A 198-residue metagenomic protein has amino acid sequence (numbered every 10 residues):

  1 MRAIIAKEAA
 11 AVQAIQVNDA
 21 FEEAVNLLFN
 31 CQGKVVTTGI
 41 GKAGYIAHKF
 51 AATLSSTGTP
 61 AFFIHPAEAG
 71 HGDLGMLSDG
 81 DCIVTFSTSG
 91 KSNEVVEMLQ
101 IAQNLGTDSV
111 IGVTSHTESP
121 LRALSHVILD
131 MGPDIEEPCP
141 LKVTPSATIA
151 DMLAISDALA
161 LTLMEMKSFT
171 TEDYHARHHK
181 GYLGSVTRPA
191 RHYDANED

Functional and structural regions predicted by a protein language model:
M1, E197-D198: Short, Lys/Arg-enriched, disordered terminal segments
M1-N30: An N-terminal, well-structured beta->alpha segment
I4, Q16, K42, A147 (+2 more regions): Catalytic cores of large soluble enzymes that bind and process phosphate-bearing ligands
A9-V12, Q16, Q32, G58 (+2 more regions): Structural signal for hydrophobic packing residues in well-ordered secondary-structure cores of soluble enzyme domains
G33-I40, G44-L163: Glycine-rich phosphate-binding loops that contact phosphosugars or nucleotide phosphates
A123, E165-E197: Internal, active-site/partner-interface "lid" segment
